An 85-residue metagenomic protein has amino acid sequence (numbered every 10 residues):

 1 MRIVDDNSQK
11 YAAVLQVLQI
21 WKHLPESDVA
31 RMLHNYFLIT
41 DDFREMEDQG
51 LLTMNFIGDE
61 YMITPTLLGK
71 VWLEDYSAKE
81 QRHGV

Functional and structural regions predicted by a protein language model:
M1-I3, G84-V85: Long, low-complexity, charged/polar intrinsically disordered regions in eukaryotic proteins
I3-M32: Short amphipathic alpha-helical interface segments
D6-N7, L38, P65: Alpha-helical hairpin
L15-L18, L51-L52, L73: Generic leucine side-chain signal with a strong bias for well-ordered alpha-helical environments
L33-Q49: Short amphipathic alpha-helical interaction segments
E47-I57: A short, conserved structural fragment
D59-P65: Minor-groove-contacting beta-hairpin "wing" of winged helix-turn-helix DNA-binding domains
L67-V85: Short, amphipathic alpha-helical interaction segments positioned at domain boundaries
